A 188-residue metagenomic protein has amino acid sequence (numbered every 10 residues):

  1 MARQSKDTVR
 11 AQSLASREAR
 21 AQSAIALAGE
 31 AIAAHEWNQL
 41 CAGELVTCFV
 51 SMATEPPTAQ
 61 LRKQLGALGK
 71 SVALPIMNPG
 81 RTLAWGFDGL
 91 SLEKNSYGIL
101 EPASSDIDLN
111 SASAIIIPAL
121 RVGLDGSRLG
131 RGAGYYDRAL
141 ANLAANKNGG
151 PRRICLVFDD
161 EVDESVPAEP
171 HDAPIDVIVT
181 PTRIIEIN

Functional and structural regions predicted by a protein language model:
M1-Q4, A15-A19, D106, N110-I115 (+2 more regions): Surface-exposed, charge/polar-rich loops and edge strands
M1-S111: N-terminal active-site beta-alpha-beta segment that forms phosphate/nucleotide-binding and substrate-recognition loops
F49, Y97, Y135-Y136, F158: Aromatic side chains
V50, A119, T182: Glycine-rich, N-terminal phosphate-binding loop of Rossmann-like dinucleotide-binding domains
M52-T54, L120-L124: Short glycine-rich anion-binding loops that position phosphate/pyrophosphate groups of nucleotides and phosphorylated
P102, P118-R121: A structured binding-face within diverse protein domains that lines the active/interaction site
